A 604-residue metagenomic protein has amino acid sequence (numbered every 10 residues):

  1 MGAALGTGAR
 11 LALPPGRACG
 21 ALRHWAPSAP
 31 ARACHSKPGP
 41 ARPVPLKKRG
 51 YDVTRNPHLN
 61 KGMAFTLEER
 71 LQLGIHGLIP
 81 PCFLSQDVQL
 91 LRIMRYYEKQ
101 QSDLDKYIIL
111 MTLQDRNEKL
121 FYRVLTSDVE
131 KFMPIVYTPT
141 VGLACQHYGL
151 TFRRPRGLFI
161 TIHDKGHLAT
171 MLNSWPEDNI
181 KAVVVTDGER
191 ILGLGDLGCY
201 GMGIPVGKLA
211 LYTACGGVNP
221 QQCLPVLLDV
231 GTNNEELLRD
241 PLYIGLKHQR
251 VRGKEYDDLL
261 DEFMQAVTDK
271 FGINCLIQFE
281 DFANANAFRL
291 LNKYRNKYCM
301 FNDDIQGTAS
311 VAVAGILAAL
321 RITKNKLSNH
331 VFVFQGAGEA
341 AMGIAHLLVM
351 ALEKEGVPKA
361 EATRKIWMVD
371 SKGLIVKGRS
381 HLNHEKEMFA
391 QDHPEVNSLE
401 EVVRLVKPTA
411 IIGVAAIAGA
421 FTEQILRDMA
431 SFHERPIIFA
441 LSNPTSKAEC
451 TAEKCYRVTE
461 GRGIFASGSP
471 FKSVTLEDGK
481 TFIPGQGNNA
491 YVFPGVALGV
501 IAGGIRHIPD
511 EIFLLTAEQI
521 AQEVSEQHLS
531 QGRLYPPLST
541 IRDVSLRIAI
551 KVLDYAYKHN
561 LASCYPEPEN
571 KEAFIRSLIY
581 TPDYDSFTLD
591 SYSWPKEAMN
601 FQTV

Functional and structural regions predicted by a protein language model:
G2, L59-N60, M300-G307, L320-T323 (+5 more regions): Adenosine-phosphate binding glycine-rich loop
G2-C299, Y555, P566, S577-V604: N-terminal ligand-binding/catalytic initiation module
M171, G193-I204, E235-L242, A287-K293 (+8 more regions): Short acidic, glycine/serine/threonine-rich loops at helix termini
V218, K270, A319-S328, M350-R364 (+3 more regions): Secondary-structure transition/capping motifs at alpha-helix termini and the adjoining loop/turn into the next element
Q222, N274-E280, K326-H330, E355-R364 (+2 more regions): Flexible, glycine/charged-enriched surface loops at secondary-structure junctions
K297-Y298, N302-G413, S563, W594-A598 (+1 more regions): Glycine-rich phosphate/diphosphate-binding loop of Rossmann-like nucleotide-binding domains
A390-L476: Rossmann-like adenosine-cofactor binding region
